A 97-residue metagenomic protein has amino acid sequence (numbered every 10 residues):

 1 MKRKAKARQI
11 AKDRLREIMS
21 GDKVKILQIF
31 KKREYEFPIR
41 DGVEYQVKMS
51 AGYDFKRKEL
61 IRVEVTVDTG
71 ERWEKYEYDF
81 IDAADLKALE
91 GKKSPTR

Functional and structural regions predicted by a protein language model:
M1-R97: Flexible, low-complexity segments enriched in proline/glycine/serine and punctuated by aromatic residues
